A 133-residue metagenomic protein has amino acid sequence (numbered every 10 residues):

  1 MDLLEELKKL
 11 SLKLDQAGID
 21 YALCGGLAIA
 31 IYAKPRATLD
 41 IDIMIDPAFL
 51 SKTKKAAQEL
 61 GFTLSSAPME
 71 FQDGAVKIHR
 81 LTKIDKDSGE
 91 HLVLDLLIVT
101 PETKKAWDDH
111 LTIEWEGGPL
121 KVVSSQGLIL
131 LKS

Functional and structural regions predicted by a protein language model:
M1-S133: Compositionally biased terminal segments of proteins
